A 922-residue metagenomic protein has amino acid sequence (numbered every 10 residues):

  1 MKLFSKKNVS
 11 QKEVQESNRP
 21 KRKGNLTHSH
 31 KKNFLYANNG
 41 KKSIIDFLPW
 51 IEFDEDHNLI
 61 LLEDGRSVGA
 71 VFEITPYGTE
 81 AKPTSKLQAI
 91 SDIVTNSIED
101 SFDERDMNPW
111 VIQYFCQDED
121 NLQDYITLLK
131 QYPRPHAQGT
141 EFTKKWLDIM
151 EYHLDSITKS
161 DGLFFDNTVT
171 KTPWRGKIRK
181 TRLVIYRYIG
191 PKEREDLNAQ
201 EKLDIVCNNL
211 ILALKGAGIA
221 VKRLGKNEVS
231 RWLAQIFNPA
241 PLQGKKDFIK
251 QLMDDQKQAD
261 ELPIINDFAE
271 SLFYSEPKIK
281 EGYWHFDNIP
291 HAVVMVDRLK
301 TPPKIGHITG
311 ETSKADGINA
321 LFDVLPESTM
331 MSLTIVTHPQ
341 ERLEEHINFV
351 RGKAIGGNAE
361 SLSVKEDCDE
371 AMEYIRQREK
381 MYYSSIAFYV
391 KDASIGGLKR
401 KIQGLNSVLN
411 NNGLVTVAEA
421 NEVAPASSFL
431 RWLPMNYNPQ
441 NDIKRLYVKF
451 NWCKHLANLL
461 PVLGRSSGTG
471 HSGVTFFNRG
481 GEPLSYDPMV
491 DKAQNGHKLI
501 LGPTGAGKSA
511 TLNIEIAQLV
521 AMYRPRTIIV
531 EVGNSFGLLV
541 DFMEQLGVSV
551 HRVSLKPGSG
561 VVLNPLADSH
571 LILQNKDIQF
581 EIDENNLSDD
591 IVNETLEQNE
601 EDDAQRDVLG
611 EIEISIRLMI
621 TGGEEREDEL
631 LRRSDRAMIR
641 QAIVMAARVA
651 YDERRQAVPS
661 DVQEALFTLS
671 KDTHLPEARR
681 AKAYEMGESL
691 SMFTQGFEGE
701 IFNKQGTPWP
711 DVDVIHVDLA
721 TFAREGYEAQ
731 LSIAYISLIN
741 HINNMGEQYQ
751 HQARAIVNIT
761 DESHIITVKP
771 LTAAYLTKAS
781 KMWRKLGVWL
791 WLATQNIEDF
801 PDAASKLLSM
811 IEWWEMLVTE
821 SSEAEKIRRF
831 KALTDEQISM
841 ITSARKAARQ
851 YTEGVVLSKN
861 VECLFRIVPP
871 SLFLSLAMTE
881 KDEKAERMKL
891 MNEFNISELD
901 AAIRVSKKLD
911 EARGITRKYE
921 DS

Functional and structural regions predicted by a protein language model:
M1-C453: Extended, folded cores of ATP/NTP-driven motor/assembly subunits in large transport and secretion machines
A37, D196, Q200, S361 (+10 more regions): Hydrophobic alpha-helical scaffolding
P76-G78, C116-D118, R187-I189, D392-S394 (+5 more regions): Short, flexible loop/turn elements at secondary-structure junctions
I90-D100, L321-D323, A426-L484, G537-S549 (+4 more regions): P-loop NTPase motor domains
E99-R105, E370, G396, S407-V415 (+5 more regions): Secondary-structure transition/capping motifs at alpha-helix termini and the adjoining loop/turn into the next element
E482-S485, M489-Q518, T527-F536, V553-G558 (+2 more regions): Conserved P-loop NTPase motor cores
E836-L890: Conserved P-loop NTPase
